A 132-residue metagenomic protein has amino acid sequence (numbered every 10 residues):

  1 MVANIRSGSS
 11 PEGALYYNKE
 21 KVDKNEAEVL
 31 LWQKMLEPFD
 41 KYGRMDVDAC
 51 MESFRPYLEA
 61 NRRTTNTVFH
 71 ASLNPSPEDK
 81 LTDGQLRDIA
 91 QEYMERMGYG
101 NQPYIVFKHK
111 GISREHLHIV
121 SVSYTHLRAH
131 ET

Functional and structural regions predicted by a protein language model:
M1-R128: N-terminal nicking endonuclease/strand-transfer module with a His-rich metal-binding environment and a catalytic Tyr
